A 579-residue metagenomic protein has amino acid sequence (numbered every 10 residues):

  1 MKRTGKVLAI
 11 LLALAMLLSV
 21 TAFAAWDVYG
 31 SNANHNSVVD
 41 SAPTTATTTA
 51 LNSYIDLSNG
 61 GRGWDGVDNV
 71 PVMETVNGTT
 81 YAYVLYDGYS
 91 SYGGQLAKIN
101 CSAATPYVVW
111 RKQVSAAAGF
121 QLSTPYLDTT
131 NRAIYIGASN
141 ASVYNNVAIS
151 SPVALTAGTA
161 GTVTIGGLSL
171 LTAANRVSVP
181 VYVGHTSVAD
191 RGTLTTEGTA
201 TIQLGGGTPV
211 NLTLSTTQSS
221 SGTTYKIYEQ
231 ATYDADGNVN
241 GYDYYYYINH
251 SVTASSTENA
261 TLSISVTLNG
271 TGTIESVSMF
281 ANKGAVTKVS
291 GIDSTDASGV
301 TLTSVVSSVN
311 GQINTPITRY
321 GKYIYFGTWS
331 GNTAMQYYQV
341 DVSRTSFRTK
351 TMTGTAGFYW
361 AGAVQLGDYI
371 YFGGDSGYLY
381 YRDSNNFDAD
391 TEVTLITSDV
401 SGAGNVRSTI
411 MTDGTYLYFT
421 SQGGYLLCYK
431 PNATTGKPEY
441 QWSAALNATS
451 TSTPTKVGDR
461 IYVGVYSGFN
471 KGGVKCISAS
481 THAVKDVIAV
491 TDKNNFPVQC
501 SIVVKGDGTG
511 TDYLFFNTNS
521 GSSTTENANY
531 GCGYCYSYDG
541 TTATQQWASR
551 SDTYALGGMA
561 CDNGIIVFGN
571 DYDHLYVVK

Functional and structural regions predicted by a protein language model:
M1-L8: Bacterial N-terminal signal peptides that target proteins for export
I10-S19: Bacterial N-terminal signal peptides
V20-A24: Sec/Tat signal peptide C-region and signal peptidase I cleavage site
A25-A148, G222, Q230-D243, S256 (+2 more regions): Extracytoplasmic/lumenal domain signature
N146-T199, Q203: Autoprocessing Asn-cyclization modules and mimics
L155, P209-T216, T224-I227: Short, surface-exposed loop motifs enriched in S/T, G, D/E and P with embedded aromatic residues
V183, E229, Y246-I248: Extended amphipathic alpha-helical heptad-repeat regions
E197-A200, N211-S219: Solvent-exposed serine/threonine-rich low-complexity stretches and specific carbohydrate-binding patches
